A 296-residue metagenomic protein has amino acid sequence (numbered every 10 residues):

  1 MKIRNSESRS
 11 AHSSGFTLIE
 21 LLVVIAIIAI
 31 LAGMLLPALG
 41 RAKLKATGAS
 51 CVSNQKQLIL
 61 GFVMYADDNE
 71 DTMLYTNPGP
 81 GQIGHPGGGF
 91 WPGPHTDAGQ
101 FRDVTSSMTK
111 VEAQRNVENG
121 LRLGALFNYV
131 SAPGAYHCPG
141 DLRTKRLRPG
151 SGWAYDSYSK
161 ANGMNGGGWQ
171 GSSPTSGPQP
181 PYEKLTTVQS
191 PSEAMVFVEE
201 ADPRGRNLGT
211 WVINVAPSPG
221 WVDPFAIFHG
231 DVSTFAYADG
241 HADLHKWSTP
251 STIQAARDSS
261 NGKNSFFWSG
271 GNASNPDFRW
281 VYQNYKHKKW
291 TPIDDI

Functional and structural regions predicted by a protein language model:
M1-F16: N-terminal leader/signal peptides at the extreme start of proteins
M1-N5, R41-K43, V52-N54, Y158: Generic N-terminal leader/processing signal
I3, A26, G33, P37 (+3 more regions): Residue-level signal for well-ordered alpha-helical scaffold segments within enzymatic catalytic domains
N5, I19-V23, A32, L60 (+1 more regions): Generic hydrophobic-segment detector
S13-S53: Amphipathic alpha-helical segments typified by the pilin-like N-terminal helix that continues immediately C-terminal
A49-I296: Short, well-structured segments within or immediately adjacent to enzyme catalytic domains that line ligand-binding
